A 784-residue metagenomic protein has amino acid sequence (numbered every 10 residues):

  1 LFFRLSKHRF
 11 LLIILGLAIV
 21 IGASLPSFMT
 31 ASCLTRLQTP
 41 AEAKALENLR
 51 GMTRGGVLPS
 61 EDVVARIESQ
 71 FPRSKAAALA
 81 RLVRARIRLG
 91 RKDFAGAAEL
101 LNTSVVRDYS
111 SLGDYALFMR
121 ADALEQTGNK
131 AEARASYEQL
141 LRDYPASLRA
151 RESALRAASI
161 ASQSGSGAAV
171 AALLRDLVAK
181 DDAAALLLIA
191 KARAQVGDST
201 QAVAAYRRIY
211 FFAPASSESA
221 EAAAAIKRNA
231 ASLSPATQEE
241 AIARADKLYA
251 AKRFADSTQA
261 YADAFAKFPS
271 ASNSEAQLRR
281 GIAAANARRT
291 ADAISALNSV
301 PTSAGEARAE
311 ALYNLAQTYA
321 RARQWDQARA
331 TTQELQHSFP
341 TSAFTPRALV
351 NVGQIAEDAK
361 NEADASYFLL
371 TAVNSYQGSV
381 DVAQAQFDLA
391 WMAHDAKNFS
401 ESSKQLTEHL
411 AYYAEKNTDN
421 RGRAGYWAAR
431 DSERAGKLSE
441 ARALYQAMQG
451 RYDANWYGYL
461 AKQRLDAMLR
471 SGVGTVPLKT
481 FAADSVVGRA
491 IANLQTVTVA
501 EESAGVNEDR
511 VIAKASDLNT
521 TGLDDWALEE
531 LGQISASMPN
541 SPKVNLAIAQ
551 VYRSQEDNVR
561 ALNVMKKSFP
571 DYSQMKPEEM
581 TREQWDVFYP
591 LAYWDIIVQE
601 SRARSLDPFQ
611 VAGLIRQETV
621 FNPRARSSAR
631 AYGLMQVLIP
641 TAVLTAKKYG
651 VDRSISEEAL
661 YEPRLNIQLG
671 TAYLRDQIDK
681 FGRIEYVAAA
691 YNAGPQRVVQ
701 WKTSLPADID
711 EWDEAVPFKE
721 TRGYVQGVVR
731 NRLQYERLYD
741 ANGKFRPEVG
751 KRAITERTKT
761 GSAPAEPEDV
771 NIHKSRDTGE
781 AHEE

Functional and structural regions predicted by a protein language model:
F2-M635, I639-V651, I655, A672-D676 (+6 more regions): Acidic, polar-rich low-complexity tracts and alpha-helical solenoid repeat scaffolds
I655-L665: A short, structured beta-strand-centered segment in the mid-to-C-terminal lobe of catalytic cores from group-transfer
R683-I684: Short loop-to-helix capping motifs
G694-Q696: Structural signature of outer-membrane beta-barrel domains
T721-R722: Short, flexible loop segments at boundaries between secondary-structure elements
